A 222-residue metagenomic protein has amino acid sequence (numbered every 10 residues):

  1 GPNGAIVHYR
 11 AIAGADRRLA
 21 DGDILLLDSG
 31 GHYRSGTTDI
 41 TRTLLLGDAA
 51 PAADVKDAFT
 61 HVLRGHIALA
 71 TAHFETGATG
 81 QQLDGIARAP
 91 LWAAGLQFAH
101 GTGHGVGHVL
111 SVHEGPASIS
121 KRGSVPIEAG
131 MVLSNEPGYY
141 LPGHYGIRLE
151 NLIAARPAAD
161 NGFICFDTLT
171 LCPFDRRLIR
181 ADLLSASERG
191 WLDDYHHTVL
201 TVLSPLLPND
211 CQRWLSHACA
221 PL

Functional and structural regions predicted by a protein language model:
G1-L222: Active-site neighborhoods and metal-handling regions in enzymes and metal-associated proteins
